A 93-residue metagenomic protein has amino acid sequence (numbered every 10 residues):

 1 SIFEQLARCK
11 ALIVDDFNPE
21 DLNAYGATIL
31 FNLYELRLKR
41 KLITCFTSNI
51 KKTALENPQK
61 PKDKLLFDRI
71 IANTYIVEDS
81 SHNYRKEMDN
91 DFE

Functional and structural regions predicted by a protein language model:
S1-A11, D21-T28: Short glycine-rich substrate-engagement loop in P-loop NTPases that contacts/grips substrate
F17-E93: Replace "adjacent to P-loop NTPase cores in ATP/GTP-dependent enzymes" with "adjacent to NTP-binding cores
